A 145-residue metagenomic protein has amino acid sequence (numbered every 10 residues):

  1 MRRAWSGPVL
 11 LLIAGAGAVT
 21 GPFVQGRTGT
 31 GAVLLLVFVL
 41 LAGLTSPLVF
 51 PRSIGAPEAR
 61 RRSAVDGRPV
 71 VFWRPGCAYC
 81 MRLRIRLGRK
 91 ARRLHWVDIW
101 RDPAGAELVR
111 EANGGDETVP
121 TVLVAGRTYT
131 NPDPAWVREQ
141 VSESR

Functional and structural regions predicted by a protein language model:
M1-L11: Juxtamembrane interface helix immediately N-terminal to a transmembrane segment
A16-G26: Hydrophobic alpha-helical transmembrane segments
A32-A56: Transmembrane alpha-helices and immediately adjacent membrane-cytoplasm interface residues in multi-pass integral
P57-H95: Local sequence-structure signature of Cys/Sec-based thiol-disulfide redox active-site neighborhoods
R92-A106, D116: Thiol-based oxidoreductase modules, predominantly thioredoxin-like and allied folds used for disulfide exchange
A106-N113, Q140-V141: Short amphipathic alpha-helix with an adjacent loop that forms part of the alpha/beta core around
N113-L123: Structural micro-motif
L123-R145: Non-catalytic, surface beta->alpha helical segment in thiol-disulfide oxidoreductase systems
